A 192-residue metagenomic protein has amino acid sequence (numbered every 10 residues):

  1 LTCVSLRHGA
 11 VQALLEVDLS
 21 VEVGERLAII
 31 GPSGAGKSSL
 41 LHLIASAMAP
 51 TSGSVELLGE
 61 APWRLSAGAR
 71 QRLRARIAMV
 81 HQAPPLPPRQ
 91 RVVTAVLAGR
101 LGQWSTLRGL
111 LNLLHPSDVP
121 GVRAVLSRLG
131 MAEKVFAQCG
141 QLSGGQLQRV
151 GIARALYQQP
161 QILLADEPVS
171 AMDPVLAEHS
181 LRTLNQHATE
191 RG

Functional and structural regions predicted by a protein language model:
L14-E16: Conserved structural motif at the start of ABC-family nucleotide-binding domains
A45: Helix-to-loop junction immediately C-terminal to a conserved catalytic motif
G53-A61, L73: Conserved ABC transporter NBD signature motif
T106-L107, V119, V125-G140: Conserved ABC nucleotide-binding domain
Q138-L142, Q146-Q148: Conserved ABC ATPase signature
Q159: Conserved catalytic motifs of ABC-family nucleotide-binding domains
L163-D166: Catalytic Walker B motif of ABC-type/P-loop ATPase nucleotide-binding domains
